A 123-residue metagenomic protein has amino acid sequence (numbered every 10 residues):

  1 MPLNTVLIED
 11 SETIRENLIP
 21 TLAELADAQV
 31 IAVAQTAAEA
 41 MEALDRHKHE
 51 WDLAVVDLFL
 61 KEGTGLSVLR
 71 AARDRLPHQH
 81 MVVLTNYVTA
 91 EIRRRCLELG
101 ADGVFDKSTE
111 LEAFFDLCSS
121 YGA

Functional and structural regions predicted by a protein language model:
E9: Conserved acidic carboxylate
E12-A32: Two-component/phosphorelay signaling modules centered on CheY-like receiver
V33-L53: Acidic, metal-coordinating helix/loop segments flanking the phosphotransfer/catalytic sites of two-component signaling
T36, T64-S67: Acidic catalytic/metal-coordinating carboxylates
D57-L58, T85: Active-site residues of response regulator receiver
K61, T89: The feature encodes the CheY-like receiver
L66-P77: Short amphipathic alpha-helix used as the core "switch/output" element in two-component signaling
E91, T109-S119: C-terminal output helix
